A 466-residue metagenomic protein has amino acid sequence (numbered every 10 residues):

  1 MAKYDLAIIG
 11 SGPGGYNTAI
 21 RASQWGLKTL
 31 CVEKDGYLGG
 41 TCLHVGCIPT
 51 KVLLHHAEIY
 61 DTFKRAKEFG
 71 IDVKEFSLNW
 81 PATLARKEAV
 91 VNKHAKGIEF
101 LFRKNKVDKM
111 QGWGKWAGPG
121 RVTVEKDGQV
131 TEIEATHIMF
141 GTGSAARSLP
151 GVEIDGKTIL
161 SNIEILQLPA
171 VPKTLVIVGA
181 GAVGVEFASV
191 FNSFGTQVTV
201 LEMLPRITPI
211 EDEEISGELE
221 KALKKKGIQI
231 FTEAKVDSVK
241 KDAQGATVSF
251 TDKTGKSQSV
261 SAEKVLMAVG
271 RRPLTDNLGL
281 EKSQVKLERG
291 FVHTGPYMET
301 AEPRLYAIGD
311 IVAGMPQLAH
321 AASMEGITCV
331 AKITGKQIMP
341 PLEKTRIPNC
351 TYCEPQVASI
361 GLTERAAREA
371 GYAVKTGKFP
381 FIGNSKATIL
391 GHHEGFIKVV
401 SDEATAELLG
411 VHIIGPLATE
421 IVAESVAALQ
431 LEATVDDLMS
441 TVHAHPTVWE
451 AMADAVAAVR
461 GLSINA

Functional and structural regions predicted by a protein language model:
M1-G12, V171-V178: Beta1/beta-strand and adjacent pyrophosphate-binding region of the FAD-binding site in flavoprotein oxidoreductases
M1-Y4, I20-L27, E33-V171, T199 (+8 more regions): Glycine-rich flavin
A7-I9, G114, I133-G143, V178 (+2 more regions): Short hydrophobic core segments
I9-G14, T18-D35, T41, I48 (+3 more regions): Flexible, glycine-rich terminal cap/loop adjacent to redox cofactors in electron-transfer oxidoreductases
G15, G184-V185: N-terminal Rossmann-fold NAD(P) dinucleotide-binding loop
A19, S23, A188, N192-S193: Gly/Ala-rich phosphate-binding loop of Rossmann-like dinucleotide-binding domains, activating on the conserved
Q111, G295-P296, D402-E403: Short, acidic, Ser/Thr-enriched surface-loop or helix-capping motifs
D155-P172, S259-K336: FAD-site-proximal beta/loop scaffold in flavoenzymes
